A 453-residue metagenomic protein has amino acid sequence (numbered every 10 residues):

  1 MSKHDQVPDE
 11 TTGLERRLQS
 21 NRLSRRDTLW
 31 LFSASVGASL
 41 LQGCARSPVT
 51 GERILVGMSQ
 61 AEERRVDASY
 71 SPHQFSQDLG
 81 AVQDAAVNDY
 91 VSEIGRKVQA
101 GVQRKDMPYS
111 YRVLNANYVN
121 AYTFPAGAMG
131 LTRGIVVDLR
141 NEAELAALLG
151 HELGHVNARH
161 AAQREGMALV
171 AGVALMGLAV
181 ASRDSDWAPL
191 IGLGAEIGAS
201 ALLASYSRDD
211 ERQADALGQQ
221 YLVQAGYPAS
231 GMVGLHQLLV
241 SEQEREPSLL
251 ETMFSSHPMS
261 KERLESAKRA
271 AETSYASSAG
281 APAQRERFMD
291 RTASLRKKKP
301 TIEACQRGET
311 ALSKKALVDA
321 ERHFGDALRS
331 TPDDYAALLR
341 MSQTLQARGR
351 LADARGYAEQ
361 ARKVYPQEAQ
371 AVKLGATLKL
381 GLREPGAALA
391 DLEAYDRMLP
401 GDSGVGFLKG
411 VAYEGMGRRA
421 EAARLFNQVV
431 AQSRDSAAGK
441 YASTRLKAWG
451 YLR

Functional and structural regions predicted by a protein language model:
M1-L23, A34-Q42: N-terminal secretory signal peptides
E10-N21, A45-D186, L203, Q220-S255 (+7 more regions): Peri-catalytic and regulatory segments of divalent metal-dependent proteins
R25-L29: N-terminal export leaders
T301, Y335-A336, A369-Q370, S403-G404 (+1 more regions): Helix-start (N-cap) detector for alpha-helical repeat units in TPR-like alpha-solenoids, especially tetratricopeptide
S313, A347, G381, G415 (+1 more regions): Register position in tetratricopeptide repeats
L339-M398: Alpha-helical adaptor scaffolds
R340, L374, L408, A442-R445: Canonical tetratricopeptide repeat
